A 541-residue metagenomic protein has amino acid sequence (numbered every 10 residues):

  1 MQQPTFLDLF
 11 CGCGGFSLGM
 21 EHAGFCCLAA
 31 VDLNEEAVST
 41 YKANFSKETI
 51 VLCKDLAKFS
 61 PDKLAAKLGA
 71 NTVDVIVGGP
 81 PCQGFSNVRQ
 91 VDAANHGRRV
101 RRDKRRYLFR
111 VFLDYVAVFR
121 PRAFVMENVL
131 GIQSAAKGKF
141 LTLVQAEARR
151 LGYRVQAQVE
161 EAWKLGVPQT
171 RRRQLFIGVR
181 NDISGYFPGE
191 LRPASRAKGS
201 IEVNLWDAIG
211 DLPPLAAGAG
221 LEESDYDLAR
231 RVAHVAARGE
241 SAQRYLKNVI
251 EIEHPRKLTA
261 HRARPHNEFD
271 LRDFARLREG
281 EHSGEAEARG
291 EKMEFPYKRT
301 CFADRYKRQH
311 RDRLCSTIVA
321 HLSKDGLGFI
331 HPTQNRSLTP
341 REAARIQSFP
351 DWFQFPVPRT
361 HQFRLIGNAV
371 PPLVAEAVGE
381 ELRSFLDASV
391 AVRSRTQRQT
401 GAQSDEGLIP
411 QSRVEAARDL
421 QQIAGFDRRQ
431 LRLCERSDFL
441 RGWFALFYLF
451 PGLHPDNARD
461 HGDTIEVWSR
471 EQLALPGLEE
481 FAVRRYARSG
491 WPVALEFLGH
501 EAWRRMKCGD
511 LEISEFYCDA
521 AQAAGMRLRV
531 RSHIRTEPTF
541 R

Functional and structural regions predicted by a protein language model:
Q2-R120, L130-S134, K139-T142: Core alpha/beta nucleotide-donor-binding catalytic domains of modification enzymes
G12, I76-G79, F112, F124 (+6 more regions): Conserved small-residue
A66-A70, N87-E294: Class I S-adenosyl-L-methionine
A233-D419, G425, V467, L475: C-terminal target-recognition/interaction regions appended to catalytic cores
V493-F497: Acidic, low-complexity, intrinsically disordered interaction modules
W503-I513: Charged, low-complexity interaction regions
